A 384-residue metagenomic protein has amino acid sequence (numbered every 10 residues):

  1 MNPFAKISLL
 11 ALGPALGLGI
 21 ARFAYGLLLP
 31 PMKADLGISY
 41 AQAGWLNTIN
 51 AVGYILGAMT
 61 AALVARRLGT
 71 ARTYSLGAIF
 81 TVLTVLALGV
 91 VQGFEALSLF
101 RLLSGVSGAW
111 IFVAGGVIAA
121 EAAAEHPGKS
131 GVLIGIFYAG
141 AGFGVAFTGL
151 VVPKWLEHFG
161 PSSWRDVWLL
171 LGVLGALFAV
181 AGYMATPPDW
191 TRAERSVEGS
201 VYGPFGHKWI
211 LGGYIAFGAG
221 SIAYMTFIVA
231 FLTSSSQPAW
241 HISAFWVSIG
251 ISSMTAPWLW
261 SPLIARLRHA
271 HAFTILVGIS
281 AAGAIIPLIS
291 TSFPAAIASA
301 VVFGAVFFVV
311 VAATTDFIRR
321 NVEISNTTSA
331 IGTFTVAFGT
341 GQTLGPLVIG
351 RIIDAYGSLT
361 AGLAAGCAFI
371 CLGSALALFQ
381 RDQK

Functional and structural regions predicted by a protein language model:
G26, G206-V247, I251-P257: Extracytoplasmic gate region of multi-pass secondary transporters
G37, G69, V90-A96, R268 (+1 more regions): Helix-breaking motifs and short loop linkers at transmembrane-helix boundaries and internal kinks in secondary membrane
G57-G69, A256-R268, I353-D354: Helix-to-loop junctions at the C-terminal end of transmembrane segments in multipass secondary transporters
A71-Y74, F273: Primarily marks hydrophobic transmembrane alpha-helices of the MFS/SLC 12-helix fold
T84, E95-L103, P294-V302: Paired small-residue
F100-A139: Cytoplasmic helix-loop-helix junction between adjacent transmembrane helices in 12-TM secondary transporters
P153, G172-A193, L376-Q380: C-terminal membrane-cytosol helix-exit motif in multi-pass small-molecule transporters
N321-S358: A late C-terminal transmembrane helix in Major Facilitator Superfamily
